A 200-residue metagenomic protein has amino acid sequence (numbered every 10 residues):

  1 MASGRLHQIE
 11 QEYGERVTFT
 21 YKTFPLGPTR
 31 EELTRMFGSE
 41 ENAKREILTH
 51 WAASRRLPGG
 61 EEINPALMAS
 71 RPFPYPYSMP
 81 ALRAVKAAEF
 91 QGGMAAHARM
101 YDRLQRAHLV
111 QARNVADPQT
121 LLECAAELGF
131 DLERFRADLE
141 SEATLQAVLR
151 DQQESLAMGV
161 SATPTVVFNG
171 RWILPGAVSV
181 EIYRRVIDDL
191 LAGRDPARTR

Functional and structural regions predicted by a protein language model:
M1-Y21, R99-R200: C-terminal cap of thioredoxin/glutaredoxin-like
S3-A112, D117-P118: Structural alpha/beta surface segment adjacent to cysteine/selenocysteine redox centers across thiol/disulfide enzymes
